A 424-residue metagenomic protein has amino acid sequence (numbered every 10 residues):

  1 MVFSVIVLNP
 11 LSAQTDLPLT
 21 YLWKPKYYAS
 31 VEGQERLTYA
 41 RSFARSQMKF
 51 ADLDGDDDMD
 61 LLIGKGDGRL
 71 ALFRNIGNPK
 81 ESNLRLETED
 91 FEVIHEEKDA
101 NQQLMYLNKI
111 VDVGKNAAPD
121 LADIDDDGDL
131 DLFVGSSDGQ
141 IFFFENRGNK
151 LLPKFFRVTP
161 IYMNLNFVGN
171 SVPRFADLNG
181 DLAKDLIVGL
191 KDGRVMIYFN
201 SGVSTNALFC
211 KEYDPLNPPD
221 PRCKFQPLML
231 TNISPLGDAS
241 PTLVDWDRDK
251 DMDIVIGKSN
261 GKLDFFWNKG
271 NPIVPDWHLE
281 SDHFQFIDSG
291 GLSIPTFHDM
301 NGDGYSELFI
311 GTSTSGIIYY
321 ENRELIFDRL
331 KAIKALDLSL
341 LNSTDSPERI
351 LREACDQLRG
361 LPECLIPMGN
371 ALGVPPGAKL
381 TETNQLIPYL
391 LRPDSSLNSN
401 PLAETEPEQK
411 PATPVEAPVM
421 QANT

Functional and structural regions predicted by a protein language model:
M1-V7: Bacterial N-terminal signal peptides
Q14-F43, I76-G114, E145-V168, S201-L236 (+3 more regions): Blade-edge motifs of beta-propeller repeat domains
R36-D58, G64: Beta-strand-rich domains and repeat architectures in extracellular enzymes and scaffolds, especially beta-propellers
S46-L53, N108, N116-I124, S171-L178 (+2 more regions): Beta-propeller blade termini
D57-M59, G128-L130, L182-K184, K250-M252 (+1 more regions): Glycine-aliphatic tripeptides that mark coil-to-beta-strand junctions in extracellular and membrane proteins
L61-K65, L132-S136, L186-L190, I254-K258 (+1 more regions): Hydrophobic beta-strand segments that make up the repeating blades of beta-propeller and related beta-repeat
G68-R69, G139-Q140, G193-R194, G261-K262 (+1 more regions): Loop/turn residues immediately N-terminal
M300, S306-D328: Blade-level signature of beta-propeller repeat domains, shared across WD40, Kelch, NHL, RCC1 and BNR/Asp-box propellers
